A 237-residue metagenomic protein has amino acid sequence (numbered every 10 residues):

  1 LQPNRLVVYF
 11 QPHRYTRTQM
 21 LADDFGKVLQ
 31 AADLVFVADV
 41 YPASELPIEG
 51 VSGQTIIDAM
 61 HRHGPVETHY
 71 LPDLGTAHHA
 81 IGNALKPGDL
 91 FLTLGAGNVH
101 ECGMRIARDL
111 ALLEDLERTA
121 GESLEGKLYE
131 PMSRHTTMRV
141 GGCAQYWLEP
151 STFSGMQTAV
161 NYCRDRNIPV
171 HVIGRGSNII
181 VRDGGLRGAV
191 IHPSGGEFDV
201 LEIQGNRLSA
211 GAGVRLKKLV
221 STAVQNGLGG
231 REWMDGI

Functional and structural regions predicted by a protein language model:
L1-D115: ATP-dependent carboxylate-amine ligase
E117-Y129, S133-I237: Anion-binding (especially nucleotide phosphate/pyrophosphate-binding) glycine-rich loop and adjoining beta-alpha core
